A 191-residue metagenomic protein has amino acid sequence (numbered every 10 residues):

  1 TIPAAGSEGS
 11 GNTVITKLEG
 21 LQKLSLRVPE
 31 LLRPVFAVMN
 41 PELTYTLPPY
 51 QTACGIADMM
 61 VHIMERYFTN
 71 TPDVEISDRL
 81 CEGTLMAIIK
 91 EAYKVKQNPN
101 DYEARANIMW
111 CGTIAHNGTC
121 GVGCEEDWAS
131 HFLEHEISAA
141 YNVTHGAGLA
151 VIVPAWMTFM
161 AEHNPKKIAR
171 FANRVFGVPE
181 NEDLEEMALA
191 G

Functional and structural regions predicted by a protein language model:
T1-I76, R170: A glycine/threonine-rich phosphate-anchoring loop and its flanking beta-alpha core in nucleotide/phosphate-binding
R33, A190-G191: Short loop/turn motifs at secondary-structure junctions
R66-L189: Active-site segments that bind and position negatively charged phosphate/pyrophosphate groups
